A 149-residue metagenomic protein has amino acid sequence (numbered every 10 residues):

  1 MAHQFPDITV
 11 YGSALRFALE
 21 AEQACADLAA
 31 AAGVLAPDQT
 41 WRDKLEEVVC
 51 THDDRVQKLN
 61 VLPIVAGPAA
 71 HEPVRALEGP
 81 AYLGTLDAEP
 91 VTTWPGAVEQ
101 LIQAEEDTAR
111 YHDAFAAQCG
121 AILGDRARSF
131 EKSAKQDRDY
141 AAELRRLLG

Functional and structural regions predicted by a protein language model:
A2-Q39: The feature marks the first
I8-Y11, L15, L45, V91-W94 (+3 more regions): Amphipathic alpha-helical coiled-coil segments and their boundaries
L15-A29, L45-P63, E105-A109, F130-L144: Alpha-helical transition-metal enzyme core signature, strongest for iron centers
A18-A32, A81-A121: Acidic/histidine-rich alpha-helical segments that form the ligand environment of transition-metal centers
D38-Q39, A121-L123: Short loop-to-helix capping motifs
V61-P95: Carboxylate-rich helix-loop segments that flank metal/cofactor sites and access channels in metalloenzymes
L123-D125, K135: Long, low-complexity acidic/proline-rich regions
R146-G149: Short, charged, intrinsically disordered terminal tails
